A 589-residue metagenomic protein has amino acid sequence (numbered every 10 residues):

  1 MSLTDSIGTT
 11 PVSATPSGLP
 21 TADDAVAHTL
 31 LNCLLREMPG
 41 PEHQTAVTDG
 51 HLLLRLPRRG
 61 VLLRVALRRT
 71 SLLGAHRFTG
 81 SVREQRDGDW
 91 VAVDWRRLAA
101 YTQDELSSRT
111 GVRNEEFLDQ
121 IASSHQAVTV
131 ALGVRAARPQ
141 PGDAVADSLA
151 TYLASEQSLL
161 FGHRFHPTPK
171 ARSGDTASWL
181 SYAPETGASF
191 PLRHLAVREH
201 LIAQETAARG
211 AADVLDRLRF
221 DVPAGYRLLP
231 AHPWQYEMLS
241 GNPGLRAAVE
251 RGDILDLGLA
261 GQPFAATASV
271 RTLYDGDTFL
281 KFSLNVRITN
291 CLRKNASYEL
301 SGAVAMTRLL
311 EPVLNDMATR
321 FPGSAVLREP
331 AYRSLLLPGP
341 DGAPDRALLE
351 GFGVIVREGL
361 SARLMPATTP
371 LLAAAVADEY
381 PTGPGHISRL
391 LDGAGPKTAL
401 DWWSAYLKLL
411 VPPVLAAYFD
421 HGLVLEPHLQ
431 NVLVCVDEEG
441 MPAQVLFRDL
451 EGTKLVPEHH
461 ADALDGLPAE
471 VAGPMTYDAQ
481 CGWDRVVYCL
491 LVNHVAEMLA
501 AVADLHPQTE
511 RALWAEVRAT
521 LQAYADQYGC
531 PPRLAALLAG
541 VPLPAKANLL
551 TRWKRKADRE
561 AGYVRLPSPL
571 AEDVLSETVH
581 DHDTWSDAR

Functional and structural regions predicted by a protein language model:
M1-L409, D437-R589: Nucleotide/phosphate-binding site architecture used for ATP/NTP-dependent chemistry
V411-L415: Short C-lobe core helix of eukaryotic-like protein kinase catalytic domains
A416-H421: Protein kinase catalytic-loop region centered on the HRD/HxD motif
L423-E426: Catalytic-loop of the protein kinase fold
H428-Q430: Canonical protein kinase catalytic loop motif
V432-V434: Hydrophobic residue at the +6 position relative to the catalytic HRD Asp in the kinase catalytic loop
